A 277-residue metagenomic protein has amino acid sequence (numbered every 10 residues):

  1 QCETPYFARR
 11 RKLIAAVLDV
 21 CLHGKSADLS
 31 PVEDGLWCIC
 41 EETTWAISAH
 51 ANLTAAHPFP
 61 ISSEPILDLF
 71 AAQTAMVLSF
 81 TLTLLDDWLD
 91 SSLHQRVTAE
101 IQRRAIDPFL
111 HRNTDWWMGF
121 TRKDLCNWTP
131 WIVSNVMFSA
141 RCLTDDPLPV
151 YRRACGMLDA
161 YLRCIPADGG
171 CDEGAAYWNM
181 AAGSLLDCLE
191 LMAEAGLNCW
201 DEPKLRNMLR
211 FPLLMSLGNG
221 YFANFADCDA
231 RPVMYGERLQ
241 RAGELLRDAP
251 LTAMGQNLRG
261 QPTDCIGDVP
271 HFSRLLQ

Functional and structural regions predicted by a protein language model:
F7-L22, D34-C38, A72-L84: Non-membrane alpha-helical segments in proteins
R10, I14, S30, L69-A72 (+3 more regions): Alpha-solenoid HEAT/ARM repeat scaffold
A15-A16, V20, V136-M137, W178-M192: Alpha-helical scaffold elements that line and support the substrate/ligand-binding pocket of soluble hydrolases
L18, C38-E41, W45, F80-L84 (+4 more regions): Positions within ordered alpha-helical repeat solenoids
V20-E33, T81-Q102, A140-C155, M192-L205 (+1 more regions): Structural helix-adjacent loops and short alpha-helical linkers that scaffold large soluble proteins
S26-I66, Q73, G169-Y177: Helix-terminus loop motifs that line ligand-binding clefts
P58-A176, D187, H271-L276: Active-site lining segments of carbohydrate-active enzymes
A182-Q277: Carbohydrate-active enzyme catalytic cores, enriched for enzymes that act on polyanionic acidic polysaccharides
